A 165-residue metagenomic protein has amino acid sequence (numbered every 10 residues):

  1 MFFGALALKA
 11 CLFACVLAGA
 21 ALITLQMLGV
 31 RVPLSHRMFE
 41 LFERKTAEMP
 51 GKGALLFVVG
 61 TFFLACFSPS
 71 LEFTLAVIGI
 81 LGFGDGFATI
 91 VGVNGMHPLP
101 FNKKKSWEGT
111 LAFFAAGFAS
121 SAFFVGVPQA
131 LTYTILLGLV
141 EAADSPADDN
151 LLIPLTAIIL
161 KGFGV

Functional and structural regions predicted by a protein language model:
M1-A14, L22-S120, P128-V165: Interhelical loop and helix-boundary elements at the membrane-water interface of polytopic inner-membrane proteins
